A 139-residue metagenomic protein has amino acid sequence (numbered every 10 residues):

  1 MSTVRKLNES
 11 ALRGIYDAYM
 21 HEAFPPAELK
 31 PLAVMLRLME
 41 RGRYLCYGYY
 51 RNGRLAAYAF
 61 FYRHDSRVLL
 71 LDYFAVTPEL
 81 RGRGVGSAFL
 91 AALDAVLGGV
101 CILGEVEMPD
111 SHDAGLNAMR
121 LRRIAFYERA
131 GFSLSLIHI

Functional and structural regions predicted by a protein language model:
M1-V34: Short amphipathic alpha-helix that is part of the acyltransferase structural core
L38-G48: A short helix-loop-beta-strand connector motif used in the catalytic cores of GNAT acetyltransferases and, in some
G48, R54-Y62, V68-A75: Conserved beta-strand in the GNAT
F74-R81, M108-P109: A short, internal acetyl-CoA/4′-phosphopantetheine-binding micro-motif in the GNAT/acyltransferase core
G82-V96: Conserved acetyl-CoA-binding loop-helix of GNAT-fold acetyltransferases
L97-G115, M119: Conserved GNAT acetyl-CoA-binding A-motif
R123, E128-L134: Conserved acetyl-CoA-binding loop of GNAT-fold acetyltransferases
I137-I139: Conserved small/polar residues in nucleotide/adenosyl-binding loops
